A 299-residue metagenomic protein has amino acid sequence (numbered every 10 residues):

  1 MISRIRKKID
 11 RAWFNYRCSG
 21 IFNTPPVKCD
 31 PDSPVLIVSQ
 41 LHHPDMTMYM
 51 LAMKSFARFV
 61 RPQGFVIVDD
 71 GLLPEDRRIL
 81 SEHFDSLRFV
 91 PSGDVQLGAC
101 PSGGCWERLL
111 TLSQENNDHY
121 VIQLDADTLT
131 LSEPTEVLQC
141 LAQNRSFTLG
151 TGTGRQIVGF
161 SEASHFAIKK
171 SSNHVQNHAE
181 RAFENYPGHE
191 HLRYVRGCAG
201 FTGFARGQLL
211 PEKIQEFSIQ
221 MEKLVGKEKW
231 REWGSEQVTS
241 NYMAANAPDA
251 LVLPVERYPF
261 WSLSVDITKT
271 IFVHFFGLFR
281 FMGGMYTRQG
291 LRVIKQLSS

Functional and structural regions predicted by a protein language model:
M1-S33, N177-S299: A glycosyltransferase accessory/donor-loop signature
S39-T47: Active-site beta-to-alpha loop of glycosyltransferases that engages the nucleotide-sugar donor
S55-Q63: Short, acidic, metal-binding catalytic loop of nucleotide-sugar glycosyltransferases
G64-G71, L149-T151: Short internal beta-strands
L73-D118: Active-site-proximal specificity loops/subdomain of glycosyltransferases
V121: Short aromatic/hydrophobic "clamp" motif used to bind/position activated sugar donors
D125-L129: The conserved acidic donor/metal-binding loop of glycosyltransferases
S132-A167: Conserved donor-nucleotide/metal-binding helix-loop-beta segment in metal-dependent transferases, i.e., the alpha-helix
